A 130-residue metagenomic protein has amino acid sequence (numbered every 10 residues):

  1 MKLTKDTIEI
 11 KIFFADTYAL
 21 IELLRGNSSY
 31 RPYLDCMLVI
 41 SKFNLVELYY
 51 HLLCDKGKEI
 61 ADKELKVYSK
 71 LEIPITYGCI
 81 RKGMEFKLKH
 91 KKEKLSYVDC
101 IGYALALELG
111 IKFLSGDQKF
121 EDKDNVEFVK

Functional and structural regions predicted by a protein language model:
M1-I40, H51-K63: Short, well-structured N-terminal submotif of metal-dependent ribonuclease cores
K2-L3, I73-G116: Active-site neighborhoods of divalent-metal-dependent phosphate/nucleic-acid chemistry enzymes
E9, A15-D16, I40-K42, L95-S96 (+2 more regions): Histidine- and aromatic-rich ligand-binding microenvironments
L20, L45, F120-E121: A generic structural signal for short hydrophobic patches within well-formed alpha-helices
C36-V39, K70-E72, K123-K130: Active-site regions of enzymes building and remodeling cell-envelope glycoconjugates
V46-Y49, L65, M84: Amphipathic alpha-helical segments within well-ordered protein domains
D55-E59, K91, V129-K130: Short, hinge-like loop/turn segments at secondary-structure boundaries
G110-K130: A generic hydrophobic-segment detector
